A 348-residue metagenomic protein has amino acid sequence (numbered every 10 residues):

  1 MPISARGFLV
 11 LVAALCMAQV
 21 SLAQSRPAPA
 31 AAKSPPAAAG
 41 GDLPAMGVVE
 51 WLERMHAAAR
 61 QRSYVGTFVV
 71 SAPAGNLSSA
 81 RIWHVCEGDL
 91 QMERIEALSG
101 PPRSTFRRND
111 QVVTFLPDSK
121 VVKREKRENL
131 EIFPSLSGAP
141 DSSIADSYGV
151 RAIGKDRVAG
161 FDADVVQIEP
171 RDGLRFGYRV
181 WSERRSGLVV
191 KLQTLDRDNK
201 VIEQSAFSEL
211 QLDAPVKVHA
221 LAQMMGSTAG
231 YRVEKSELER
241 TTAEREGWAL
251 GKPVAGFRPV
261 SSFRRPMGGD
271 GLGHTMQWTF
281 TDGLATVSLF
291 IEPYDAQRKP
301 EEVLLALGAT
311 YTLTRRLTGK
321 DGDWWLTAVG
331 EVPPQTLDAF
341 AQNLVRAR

Functional and structural regions predicted by a protein language model:
M1-L9: Bacterial N-terminal signal peptides that target proteins for export
P2, P27-K120, D146-L195: N-terminal mature ectodomain segment of secretory-pathway/periplasmic proteins
L9-Q19: Bacterial N-terminal signal peptides
T114-S135: Acidic/charged, solvent-exposed loop-and-adjacent secondary-structure segments enriched in E/D, K/R, S/T, and G/P
G138-L195, K200, A229-Q277: Extended beta-strand-rich segments in extracellular/periplasmic secretory proteins, especially within noncatalytic
R184-L188, L195, N199-V218, L326-R348: Surface-exposed amphipathic alpha-helical segments
A229-D321, V332-Q335, A339: Short, solvent-exposed recognition patches
